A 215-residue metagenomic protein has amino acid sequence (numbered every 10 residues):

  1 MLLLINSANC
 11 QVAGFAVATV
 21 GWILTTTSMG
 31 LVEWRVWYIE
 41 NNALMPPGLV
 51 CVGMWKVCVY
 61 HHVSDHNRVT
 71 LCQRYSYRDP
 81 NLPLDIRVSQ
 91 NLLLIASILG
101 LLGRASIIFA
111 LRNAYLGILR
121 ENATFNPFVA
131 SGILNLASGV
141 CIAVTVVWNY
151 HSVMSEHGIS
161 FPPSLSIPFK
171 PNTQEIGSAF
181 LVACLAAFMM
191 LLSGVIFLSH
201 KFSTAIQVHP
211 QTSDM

Functional and structural regions predicted by a protein language model:
M1-A8, L49, Q73-N91, N122-F125 (+1 more regions): Juxtamembrane membrane-interface segments at transmembrane-helix boundaries in membrane proteins
L2-R35, I86-V153, A183-T204: Signature of small four-pass
V32-Q90: A surface-exposed beta-alpha-beta supersecondary segment
N41-L44, N122-F125, G158-F161: Short amphipathic alpha-helical segments embedded in low-complexity Lys/Glu-rich regions
L44, G117-R120, P168: Short helix-coil transition/hinge motifs at the ends and kinks of transmembrane helices, capturing the brief
G48, S203-M215: Intrinsically disordered cytoplasmic terminal tails of membrane proteins
N67-C72, N113, M154-L165: Peri-membrane helix termini and adjoining interfacial loops of integral membrane proteins
R68-L82, E156, L192-T204: Alpha-helical membrane-embedding segments and immediately adjacent membrane-interface amphipathic helices
